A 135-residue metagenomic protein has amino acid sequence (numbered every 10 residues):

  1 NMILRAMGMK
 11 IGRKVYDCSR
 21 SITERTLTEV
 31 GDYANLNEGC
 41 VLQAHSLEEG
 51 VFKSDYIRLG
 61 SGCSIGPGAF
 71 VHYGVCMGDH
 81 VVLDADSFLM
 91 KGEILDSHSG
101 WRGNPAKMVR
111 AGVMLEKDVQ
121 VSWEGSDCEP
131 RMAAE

Functional and structural regions predicted by a protein language model:
N1-R20: Extended, small-residue-rich solenoid/repeat segments and analogous flexible loops that form exposed scaffolds
L4, T23, F52-K53: Short, small/polar residue-rich loop motifs at catalytic or cofactor-binding pockets
M9-I11, T28, L59: Short, well-ordered loop/turn sites that connect or cap secondary structure elements
V15, R25-L27: Juxtamembrane segments of multi-pass membrane proteins
T23-E24, L47: Short intracellular "coupling" helices and adjacent cytoplasmic loop segments at the cytosolic face of multi-pass
V30, N35-E135: Glycine-rich hexapeptide-repeat left-handed beta-helix
